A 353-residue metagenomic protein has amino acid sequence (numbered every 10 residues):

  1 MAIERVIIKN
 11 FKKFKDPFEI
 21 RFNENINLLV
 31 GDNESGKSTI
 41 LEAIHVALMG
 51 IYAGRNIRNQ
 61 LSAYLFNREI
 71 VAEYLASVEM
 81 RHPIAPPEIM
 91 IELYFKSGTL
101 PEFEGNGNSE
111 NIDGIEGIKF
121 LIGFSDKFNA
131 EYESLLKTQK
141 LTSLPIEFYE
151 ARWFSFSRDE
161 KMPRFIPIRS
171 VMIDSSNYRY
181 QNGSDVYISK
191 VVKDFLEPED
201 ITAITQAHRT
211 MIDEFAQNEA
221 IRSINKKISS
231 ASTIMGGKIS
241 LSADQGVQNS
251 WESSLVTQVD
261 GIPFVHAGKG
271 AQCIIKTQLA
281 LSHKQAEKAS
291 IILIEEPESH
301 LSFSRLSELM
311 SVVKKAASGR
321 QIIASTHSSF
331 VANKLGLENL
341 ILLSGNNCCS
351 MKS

Functional and structural regions predicted by a protein language model:
M1, K15, I84-M90, D113-G117 (+6 more regions): A general secondary-structure signal for short beta-strands and their flanking turns/coil in non-transmembrane regions
M1-M49, S250-S353: Switch/communication elements of ASCE P-loop NTPase nucleotide-binding domains
R21, E92-Y94, L121, R152-F154 (+5 more regions): Residues in well-ordered beta-strands of folded domains
A43-I112: Conserved P-loop NTP-binding catalytic core
H45-A53, S125, F156, K193-E197 (+5 more regions): Non-catalytic alpha-helical coupling and interface elements of nucleotide-dependent molecular machines and regulators
R81-P86, E110-D113, L144, S282-E287 (+1 more regions): Conserved catalytic network of the ASCE P-loop NTPase/AAA+ motor domain
E88-M90, F95-R222: Electropositive, glycine-dotted interaction segments that contact anionic polymers or phosphate-rich ligands
V192-I275, L279-I291, K315: Extended helical coiled-coil dimerization/tether regions that scaffold and oligomerize large DNA-maintenance assemblies
